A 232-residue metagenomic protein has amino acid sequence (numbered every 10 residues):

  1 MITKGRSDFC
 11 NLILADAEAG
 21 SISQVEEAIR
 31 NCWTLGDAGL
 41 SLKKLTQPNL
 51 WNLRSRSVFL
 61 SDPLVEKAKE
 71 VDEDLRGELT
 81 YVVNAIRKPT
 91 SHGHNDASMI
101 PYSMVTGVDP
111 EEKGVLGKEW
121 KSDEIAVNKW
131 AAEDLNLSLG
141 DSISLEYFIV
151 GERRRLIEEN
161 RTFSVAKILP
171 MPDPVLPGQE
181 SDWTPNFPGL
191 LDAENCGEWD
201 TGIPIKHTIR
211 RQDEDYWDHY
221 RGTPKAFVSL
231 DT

Functional and structural regions predicted by a protein language model:
M1-T232: Alpha-helical transmembrane segments of bacterial inner-membrane membrane proteins
